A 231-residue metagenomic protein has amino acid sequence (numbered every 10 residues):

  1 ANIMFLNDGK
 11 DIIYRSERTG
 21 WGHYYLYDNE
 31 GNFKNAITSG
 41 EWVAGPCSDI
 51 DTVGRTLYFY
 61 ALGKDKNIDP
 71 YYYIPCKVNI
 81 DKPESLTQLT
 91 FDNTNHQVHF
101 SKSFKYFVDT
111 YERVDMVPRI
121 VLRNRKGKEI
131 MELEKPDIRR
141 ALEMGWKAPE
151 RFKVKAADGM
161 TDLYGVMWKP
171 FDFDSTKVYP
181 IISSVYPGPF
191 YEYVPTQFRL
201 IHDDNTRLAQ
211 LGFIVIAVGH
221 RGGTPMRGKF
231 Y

Functional and structural regions predicted by a protein language model:
A1-N7, S16-E17, Y27-V53, L62-N67 (+2 more regions): Multi-bladed beta-propeller domains
K10, G20, R55, S103-K105 (+1 more regions): Beta-strand-connecting loop/turn residues
D11-R15, L57-A61, F107-T110: Residue position within the beta-strands of beta-propeller blades
I13, H23-Y25, Y58, R119-V121: General beta-strand recognition
E17-G22, K66-Y72, R113-M116: Short, solvent-exposed loop/turn segments at conserved positions within beta-propeller repeat blades
Y58-L62, V166-K169: Short, well-ordered amphipathic alpha-helices
I74, N95-Y231: Serine-hydrolase catalytic core recognition
